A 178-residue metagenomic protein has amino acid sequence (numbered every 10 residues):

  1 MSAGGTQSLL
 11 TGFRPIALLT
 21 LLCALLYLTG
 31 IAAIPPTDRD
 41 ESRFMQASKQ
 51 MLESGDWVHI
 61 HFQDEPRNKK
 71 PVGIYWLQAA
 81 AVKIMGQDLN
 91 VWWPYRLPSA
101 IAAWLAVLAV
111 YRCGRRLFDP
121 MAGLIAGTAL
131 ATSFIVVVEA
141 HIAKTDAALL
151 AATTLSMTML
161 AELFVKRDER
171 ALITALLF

Functional and structural regions predicted by a protein language model:
S2-F178: Membrane-integral, polyisoprenol-dependent glycosyltransferases of the GT-C/oligosaccharyltransferase superfamily
